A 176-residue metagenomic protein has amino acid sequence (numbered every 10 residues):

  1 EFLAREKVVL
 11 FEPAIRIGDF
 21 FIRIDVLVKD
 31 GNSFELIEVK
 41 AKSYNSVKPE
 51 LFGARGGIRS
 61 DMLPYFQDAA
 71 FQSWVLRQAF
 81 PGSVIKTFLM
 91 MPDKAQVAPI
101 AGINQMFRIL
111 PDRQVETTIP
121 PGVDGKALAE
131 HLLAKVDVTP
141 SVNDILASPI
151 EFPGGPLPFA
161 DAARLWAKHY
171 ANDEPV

Functional and structural regions predicted by a protein language model:
E6-F152: Mg2+/Mn2+-dependent nuclease catalytic core
P153, L157-V176: Cysteine-cluster motifs in flexible loop/terminal segments that predominantly coordinate metals
